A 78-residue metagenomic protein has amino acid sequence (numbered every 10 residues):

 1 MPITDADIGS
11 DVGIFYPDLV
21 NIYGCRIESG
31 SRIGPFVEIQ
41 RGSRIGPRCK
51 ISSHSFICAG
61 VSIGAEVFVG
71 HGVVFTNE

Functional and structural regions predicted by a protein language model:
T4, S10, F15-D18, Y23-G24 (+9 more regions): Left-handed beta-helix
